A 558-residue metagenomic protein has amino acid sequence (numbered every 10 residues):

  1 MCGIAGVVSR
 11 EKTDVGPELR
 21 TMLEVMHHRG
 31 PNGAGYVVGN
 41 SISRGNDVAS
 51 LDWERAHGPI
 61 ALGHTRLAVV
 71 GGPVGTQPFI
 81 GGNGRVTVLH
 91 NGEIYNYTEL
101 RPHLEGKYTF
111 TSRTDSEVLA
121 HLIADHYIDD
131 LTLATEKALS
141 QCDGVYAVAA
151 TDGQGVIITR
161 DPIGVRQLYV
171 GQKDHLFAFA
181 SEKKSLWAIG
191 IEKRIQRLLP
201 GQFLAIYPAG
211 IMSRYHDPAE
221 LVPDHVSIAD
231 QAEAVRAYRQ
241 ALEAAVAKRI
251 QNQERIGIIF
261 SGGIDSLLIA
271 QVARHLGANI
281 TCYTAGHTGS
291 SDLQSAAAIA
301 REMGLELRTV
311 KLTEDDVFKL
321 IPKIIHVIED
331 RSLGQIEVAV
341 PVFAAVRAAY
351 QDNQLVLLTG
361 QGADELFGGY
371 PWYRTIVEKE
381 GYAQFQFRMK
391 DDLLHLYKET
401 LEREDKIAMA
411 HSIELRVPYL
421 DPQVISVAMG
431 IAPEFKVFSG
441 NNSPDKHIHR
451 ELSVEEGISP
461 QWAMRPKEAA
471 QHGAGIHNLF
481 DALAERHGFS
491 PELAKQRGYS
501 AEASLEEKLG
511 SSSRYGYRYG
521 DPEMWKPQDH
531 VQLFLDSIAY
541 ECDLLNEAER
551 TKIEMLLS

Functional and structural regions predicted by a protein language model:
M1-E329: Cysteine-centered catalytic environments shared across enzyme families
V8-T13, G106, H126-I128, G155-I157 (+4 more regions): ATP-dependent adenylate-handling active sites, centered on carboxylate activation for C-N bond formation
E18-L19, G440-N442, P466-K467: Composition- and surface-driven signal marking solvent-exposed, interaction-prone regions in large proteins
A34-S41, T114-V118, D174, D445-L452 (+1 more regions): Polar, surface-exposed loop/tail segments that function as active-site lids or cofactor/substrate-recognition elements
G39-G58, S490-S513: Charged, glycine/proline-rich intrinsically disordered loops and linkers
R214-Y215, S459-A469: Conserved S-adenosyl-L-methionine
